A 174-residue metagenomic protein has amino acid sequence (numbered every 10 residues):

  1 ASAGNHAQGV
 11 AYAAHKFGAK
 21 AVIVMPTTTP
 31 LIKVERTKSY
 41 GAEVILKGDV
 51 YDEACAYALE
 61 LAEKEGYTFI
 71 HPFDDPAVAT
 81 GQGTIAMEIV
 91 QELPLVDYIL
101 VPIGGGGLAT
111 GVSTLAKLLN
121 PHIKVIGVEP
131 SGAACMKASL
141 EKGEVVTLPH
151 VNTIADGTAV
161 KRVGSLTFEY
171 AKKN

Functional and structural regions predicted by a protein language model:
A1-G4, V101-G105: Active-site nucleophile and cofactor-binding loops and adjacent substrate-binding regions of central metabolic enzymes
A1-P26: Active-site cofactor/substrate anionic-group-binding motifs, chiefly glycine- and Lys/Arg-rich phosphate-binding loops
V10-F17, A109-N120: Short Gly/Thr/Asp-enriched flexible loops that form oxyanion-binding sites at enzyme active sites
F17-V24, D97, L118-G127: Phosphate-handling active-site elements
V22-Y98, P130-N174: Small/polar-residue-rich loop-to-helix segments that shape phosphate-bearing ligand pockets
V78-A79, G107-T110: Conserved PLP phosphate-binding loop immediately N-terminal to the Schiff-base lysine helix in PLP-dependent enzymes
I89, V101, A109: Conserved beta-loop-beta/alpha segment of the NTase-like Rossmann-fold superfamily that binds/positions NTPs
